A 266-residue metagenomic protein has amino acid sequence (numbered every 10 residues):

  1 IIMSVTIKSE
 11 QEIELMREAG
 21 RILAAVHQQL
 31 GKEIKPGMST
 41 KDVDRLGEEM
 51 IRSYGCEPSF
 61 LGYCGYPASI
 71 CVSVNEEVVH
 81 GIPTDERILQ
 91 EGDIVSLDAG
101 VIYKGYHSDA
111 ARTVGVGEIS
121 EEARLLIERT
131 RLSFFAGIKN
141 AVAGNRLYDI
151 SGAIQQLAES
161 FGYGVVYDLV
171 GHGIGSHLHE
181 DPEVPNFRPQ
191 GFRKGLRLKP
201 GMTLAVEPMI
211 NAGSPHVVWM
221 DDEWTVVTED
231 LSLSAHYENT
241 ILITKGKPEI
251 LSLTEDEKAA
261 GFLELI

Functional and structural regions predicted by a protein language model:
I2-I266: Active-site neighborhoods and metal-handling regions in enzymes and metal-associated proteins
